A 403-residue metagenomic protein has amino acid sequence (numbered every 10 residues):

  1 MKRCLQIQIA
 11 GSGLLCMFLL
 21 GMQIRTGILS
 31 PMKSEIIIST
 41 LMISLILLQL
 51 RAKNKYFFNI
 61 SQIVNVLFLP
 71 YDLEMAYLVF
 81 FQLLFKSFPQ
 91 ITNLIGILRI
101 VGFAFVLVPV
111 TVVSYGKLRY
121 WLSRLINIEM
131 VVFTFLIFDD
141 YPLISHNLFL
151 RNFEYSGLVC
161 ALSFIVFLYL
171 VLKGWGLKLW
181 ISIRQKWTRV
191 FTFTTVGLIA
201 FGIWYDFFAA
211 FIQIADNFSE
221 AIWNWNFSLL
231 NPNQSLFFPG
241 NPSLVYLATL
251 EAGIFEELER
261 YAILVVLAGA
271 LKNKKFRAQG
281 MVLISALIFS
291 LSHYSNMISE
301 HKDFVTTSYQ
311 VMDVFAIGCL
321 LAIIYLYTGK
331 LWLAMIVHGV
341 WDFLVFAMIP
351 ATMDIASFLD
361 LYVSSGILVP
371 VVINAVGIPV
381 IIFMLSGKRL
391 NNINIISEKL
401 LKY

Functional and structural regions predicted by a protein language model:
R3-G21, I38-S44, Q62-Y77, G102-V106 (+4 more regions): Alpha-helical transmembrane segments
R3-L5, M17-M32, I37-I38, L45-A52 (+1 more regions): C-terminal membrane module of polytopic membrane proteins
F18-L29, R51-A52, A76-F88, V113 (+4 more regions): Juxtamembrane "helix-exit" motif on the non-cytosolic side of transmembrane helices
P31-T40, L84-A104, L118-L172, R189-I199 (+3 more regions): Alpha-helical transmembrane segments in multi-pass membrane proteins
M42-S61, F105-Y115, L168-L172: Canonical alpha-helical transmembrane segments
R51-V64, V112-L125, L177-T188, A268-F276 (+2 more regions): Membrane-interface helix-boundary motifs at transmembrane edges
I254-I284, L326-K330: Membrane-interface helix/loop boundary segments of multi-pass membrane proteins
A278-M297: Small-polar-interrupted transmembrane alpha-helices in polytopic inner-membrane proteins
